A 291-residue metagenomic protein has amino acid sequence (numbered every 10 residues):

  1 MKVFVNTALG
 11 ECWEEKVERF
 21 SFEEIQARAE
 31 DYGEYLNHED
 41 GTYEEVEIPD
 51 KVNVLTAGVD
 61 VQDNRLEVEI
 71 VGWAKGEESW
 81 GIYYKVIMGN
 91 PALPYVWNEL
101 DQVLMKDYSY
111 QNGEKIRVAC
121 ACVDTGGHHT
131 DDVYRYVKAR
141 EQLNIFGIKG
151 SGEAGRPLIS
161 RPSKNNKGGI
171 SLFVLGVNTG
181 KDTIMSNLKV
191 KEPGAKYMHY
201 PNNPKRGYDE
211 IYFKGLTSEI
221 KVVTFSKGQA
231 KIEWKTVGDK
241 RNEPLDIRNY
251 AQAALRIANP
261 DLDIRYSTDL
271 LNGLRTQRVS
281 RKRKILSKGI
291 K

Functional and structural regions predicted by a protein language model:
M1, I48-V52, V61-D63, L93 (+5 more regions): Active-site-proximal structural scaffolding
M1-T56: A contiguous, basic/glycine-rich beta-loop/short-helix subdomain that forms a polymer-engagement track
A8, G126-K288: C-terminal nuclease/phosphodiesterase catalytic domains that cleave nucleic-acid phosphodiester bonds
W13-R19, V61-V103: Metal-dependent catalytic core segments for phosphate chemistry
G41-K75, I247: Gly/Thr-rich phosphate-binding beta-strand-loop-beta motif of the actin/hexokinase/Hsp70
D50-V59, S79-A92, I116-C120, A230-V237: Glycine- and acidic
V59-V61, A119-G126, I148-K149: Short His-Asn-centered micro-motif
P91-C120, D132-Y136: Short, basic/hydrophobic alpha-helical segments
